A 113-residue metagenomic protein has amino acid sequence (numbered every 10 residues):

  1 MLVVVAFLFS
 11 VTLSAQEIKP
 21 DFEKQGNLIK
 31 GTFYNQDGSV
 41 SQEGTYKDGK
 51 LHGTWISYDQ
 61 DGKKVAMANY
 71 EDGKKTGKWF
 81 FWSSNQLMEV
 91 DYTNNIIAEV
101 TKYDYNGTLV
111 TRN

Functional and structural regions predicted by a protein language model:
L2-S10: Bacterial N-terminal signal peptides
V11-N113: Glycine/tyrosine- and acidic-biased, solvent-exposed loop/turn segments at the edges of beta-strands
